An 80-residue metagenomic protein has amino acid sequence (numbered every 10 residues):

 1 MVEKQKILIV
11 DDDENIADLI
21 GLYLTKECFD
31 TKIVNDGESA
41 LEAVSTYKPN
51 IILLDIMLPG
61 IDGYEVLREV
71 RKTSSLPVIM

Functional and structural regions predicted by a protein language model:
M1-L8: Non-catalytic signal-transmission and effector/linker regions of two-component phosphorelay proteins
A17, P59: The feature encodes the CheY-like receiver
D18-K26: Charged docking surfaces used in two-component/phosphorelay signaling
C28-N35, A43: Short hydrophobic/Thr-rich beta-strand motif most characteristic of the beta2 strand and flanking loop of CheY-like
N35-S39, D62-E65: Acidic catalytic/metal-coordinating carboxylates
E42, Y64-S75: Short amphipathic alpha-helix used as the core "switch/output" element in two-component signaling
D55: Active-site residues of response regulator receiver
L76-M80: A short, hydrophobic beta-strand element within the central beta-sheet of small alpha/beta folds
